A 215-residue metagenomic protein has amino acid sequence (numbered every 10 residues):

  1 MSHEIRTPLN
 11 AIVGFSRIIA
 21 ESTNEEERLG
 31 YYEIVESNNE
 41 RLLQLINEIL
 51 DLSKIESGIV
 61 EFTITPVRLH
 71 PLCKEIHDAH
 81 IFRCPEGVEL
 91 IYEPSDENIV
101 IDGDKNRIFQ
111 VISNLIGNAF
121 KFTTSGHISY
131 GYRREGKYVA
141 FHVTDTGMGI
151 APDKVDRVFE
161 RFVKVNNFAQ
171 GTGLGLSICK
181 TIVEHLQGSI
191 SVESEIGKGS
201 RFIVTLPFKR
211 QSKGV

Functional and structural regions predicted by a protein language model:
G14-E26, G30, I34: Conserved C-terminal segment of the DHp
S37-L42: Short alpha-helical segment of the dimerization/phosphotransfer core of two-component systems
S53-I64: Helix-loop junction within the histidine kinase core
T63-R68, P85, E89-I99: Conserved catalytic submotifs in the C-terminal HATPase_c
L69, G149-R157: Short helix N-cap motif at coil->helix boundaries in the Bergerat
G175, C179: Short alpha-helical Gxxx[C/S/T] motif in the catalytic ATP-binding
